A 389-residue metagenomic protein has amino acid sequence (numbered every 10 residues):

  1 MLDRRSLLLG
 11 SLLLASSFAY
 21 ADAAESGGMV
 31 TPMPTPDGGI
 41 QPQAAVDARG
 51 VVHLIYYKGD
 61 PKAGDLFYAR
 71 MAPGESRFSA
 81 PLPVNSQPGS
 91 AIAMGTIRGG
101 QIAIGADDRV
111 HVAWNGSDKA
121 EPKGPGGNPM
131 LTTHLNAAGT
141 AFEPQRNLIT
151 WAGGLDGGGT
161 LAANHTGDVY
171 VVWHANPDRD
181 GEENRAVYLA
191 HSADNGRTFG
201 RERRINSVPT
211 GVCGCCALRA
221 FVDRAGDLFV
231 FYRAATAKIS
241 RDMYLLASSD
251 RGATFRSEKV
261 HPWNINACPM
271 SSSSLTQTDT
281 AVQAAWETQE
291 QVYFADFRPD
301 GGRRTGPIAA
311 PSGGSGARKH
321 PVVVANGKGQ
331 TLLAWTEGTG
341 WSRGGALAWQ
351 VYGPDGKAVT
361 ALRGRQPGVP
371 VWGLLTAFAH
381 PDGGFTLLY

Functional and structural regions predicted by a protein language model:
M1-L2, V230: Short alpha-helical segments used as structural interaction elements across diverse proteins
D3-L8: N-terminal export leaders
L12-A21: Hydrophobic h-region of N-terminal signal peptides that target proteins for export in Gram-negative bacteria
A21-Y389: Extracellular, repeat-based ectodomains that mediate carbohydrate processing or recognition
